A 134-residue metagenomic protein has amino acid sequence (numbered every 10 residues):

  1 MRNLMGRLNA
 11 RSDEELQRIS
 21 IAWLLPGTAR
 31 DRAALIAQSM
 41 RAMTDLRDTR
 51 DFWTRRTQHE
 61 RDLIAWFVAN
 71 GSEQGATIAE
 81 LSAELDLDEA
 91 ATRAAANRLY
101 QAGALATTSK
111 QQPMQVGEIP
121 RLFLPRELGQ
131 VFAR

Functional and structural regions predicted by a protein language model:
R2, R30-D45, A96-R134: Accessory beta->alpha helical hairpin/"wing" motif in late/C-terminal subdomains of nucleic-acid enzymes
N3-A34: Amphipathic alpha-helical "lid/sensor" segments that cap RecA-like P-loop NTPase cores
L4, L8-D13, M43, T57-Q58 (+1 more regions): Residues that cap or delimit alpha-helices
R7-R18, D86-G103, T107: Short amphipathic alpha-helical interaction segments
S12-E15, H59, T77, A91 (+1 more regions): Structural recognition of alpha-solenoid helical scaffolds
Q38-L63: Short alpha-helical segments that sit at the start of domains
R61, N70, Q101-G103: Alpha-helix C-caps/helix-loop-beta hinges
D62-L63, G71-L85: Short acidic, hydrophobic short linear motifs in intrinsically disordered regions
